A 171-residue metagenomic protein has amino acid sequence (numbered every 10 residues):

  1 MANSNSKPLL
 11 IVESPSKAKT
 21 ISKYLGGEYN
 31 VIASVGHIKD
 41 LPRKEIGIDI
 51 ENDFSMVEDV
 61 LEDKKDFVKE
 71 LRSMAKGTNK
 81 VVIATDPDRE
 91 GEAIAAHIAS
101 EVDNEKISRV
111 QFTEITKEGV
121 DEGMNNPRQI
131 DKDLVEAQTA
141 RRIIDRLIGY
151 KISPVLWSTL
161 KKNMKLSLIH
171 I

Functional and structural regions predicted by a protein language model:
M1-I169: Toprim catalytic domain recognition across nucleic-acid enzymes
